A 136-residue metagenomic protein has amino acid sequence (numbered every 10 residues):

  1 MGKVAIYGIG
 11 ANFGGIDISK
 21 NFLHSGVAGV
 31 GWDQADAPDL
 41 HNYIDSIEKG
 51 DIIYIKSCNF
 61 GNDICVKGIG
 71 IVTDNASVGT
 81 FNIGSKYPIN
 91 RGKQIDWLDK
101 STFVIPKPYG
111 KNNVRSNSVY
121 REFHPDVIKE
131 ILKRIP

Functional and structural regions predicted by a protein language model:
M1-I47, V104, N112, E122 (+1 more regions): Compositionally biased, charged N-terminal/linker segments
D51-I53: Structural motif
S57-N62: Short, charged beta-turn/beta-strand-edge "cap" motif at the junction between a beta-strand and an adjacent loop
I64-P136: Aromatic- and Lys/Arg-enriched surface recognition patch
